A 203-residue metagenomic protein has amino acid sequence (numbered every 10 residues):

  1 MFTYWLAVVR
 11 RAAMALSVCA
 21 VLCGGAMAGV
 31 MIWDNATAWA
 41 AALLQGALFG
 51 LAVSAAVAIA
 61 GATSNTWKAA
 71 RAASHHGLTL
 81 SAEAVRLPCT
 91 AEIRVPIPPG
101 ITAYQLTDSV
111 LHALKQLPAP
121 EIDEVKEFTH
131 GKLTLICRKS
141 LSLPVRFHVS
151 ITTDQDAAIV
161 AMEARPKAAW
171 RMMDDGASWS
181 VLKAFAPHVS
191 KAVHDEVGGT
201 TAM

Functional and structural regions predicted by a protein language model:
M1-V21: Juxtamembrane interface helix immediately N-terminal to a transmembrane segment
W5, G29-M31, N35, W39-G46 (+2 more regions): Ser/Thr-rich, low-complexity intrinsically disordered terminal regions
V18-I32: N-terminal signal sequences
